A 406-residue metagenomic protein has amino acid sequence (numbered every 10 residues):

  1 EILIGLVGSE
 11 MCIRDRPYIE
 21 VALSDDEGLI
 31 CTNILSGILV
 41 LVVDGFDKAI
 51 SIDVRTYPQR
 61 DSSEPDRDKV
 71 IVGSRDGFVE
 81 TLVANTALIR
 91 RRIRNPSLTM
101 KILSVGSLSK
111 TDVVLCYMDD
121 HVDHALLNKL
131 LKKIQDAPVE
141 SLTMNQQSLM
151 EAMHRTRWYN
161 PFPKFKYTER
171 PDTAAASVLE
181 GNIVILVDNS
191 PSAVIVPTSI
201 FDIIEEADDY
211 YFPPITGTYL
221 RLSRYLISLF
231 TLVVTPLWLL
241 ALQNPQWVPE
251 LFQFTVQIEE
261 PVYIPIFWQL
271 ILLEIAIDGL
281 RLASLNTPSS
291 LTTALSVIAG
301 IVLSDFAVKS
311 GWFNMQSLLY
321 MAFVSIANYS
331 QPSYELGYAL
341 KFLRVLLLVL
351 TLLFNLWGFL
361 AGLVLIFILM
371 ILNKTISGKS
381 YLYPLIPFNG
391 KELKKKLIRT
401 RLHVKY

Functional and structural regions predicted by a protein language model:
E1, R16-G37, F78-M100, K164-D172: Phosphate-interacting basic helix/loop segments used at nucleotide- and nucleic-acid interfaces
E1-G8, C12-I13: Single conserved hydrophobic/aromatic residue that forms the stacking wall/gate of nucleotide- or nucleobase-binding
T56, R60-V72, T81-P161, F165: Soluble non-transmembrane domains of integral membrane proteins
R170, S177-L285, S290, L385-K395 (+1 more regions): Alpha-helical transmembrane segments and their membrane-interface boundaries that form or gate the permeation pathway
Y263-I264, L285-V297, S310-Q316, Y334-A339: Short, non-helical or kinked segments that cap or interrupt transmembrane helices
I271, I275, A294-V302, M321-S325 (+1 more regions): Hydrophobic alpha-helical segments embedded in the membrane of multi-pass proteins
I275, G279-L282, I301-F306, S325-Y329 (+2 more regions): Alpha-helical transmembrane segments of multipass membrane proteins
M315-S317, A322-Y406: Hydrophobic alpha-helical transmembrane segments of membrane transport and translocation systems, primarily multi-pass
